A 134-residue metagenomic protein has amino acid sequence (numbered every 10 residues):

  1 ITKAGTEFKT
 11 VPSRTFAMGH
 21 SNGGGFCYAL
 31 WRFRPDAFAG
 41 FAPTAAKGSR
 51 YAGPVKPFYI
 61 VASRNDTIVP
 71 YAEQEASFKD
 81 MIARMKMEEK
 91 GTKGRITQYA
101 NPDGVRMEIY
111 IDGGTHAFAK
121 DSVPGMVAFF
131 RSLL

Functional and structural regions predicted by a protein language model:
I1-N22, R32-A37: Gly/Ser-rich "nucleophile elbow"/oxyanion-hole loop immediately N-terminal to the catalytic nucleophile in hydrolases
M18, P43-A45, V61, D112: Alpha/beta-hydrolase-fold catalytic nucleophile elbow
G23, D66: Conserved G/P- and acidic residue-centered "switch" motifs that form tight phosphate/ATP-binding loops in soluble
F26-L30: Hydrolases whose catalytic domains are alpha/beta-hydrolase-1, hotdog thioesterase, or metallo-beta-lactamase-like
D36-K47: A conserved short beta-strand
G48-S49, N65: Residue-level marker for beta-strand->alpha-helix junctions and adjacent short loops that shape enzyme
S49-V55: Conserved serine/cysteine hydrolase catalytic core
P57-V61, T67, Y71, E75 (+1 more regions): C-terminal catalytic histidine-bearing segment of alpha/beta-hydrolase fold enzymes
